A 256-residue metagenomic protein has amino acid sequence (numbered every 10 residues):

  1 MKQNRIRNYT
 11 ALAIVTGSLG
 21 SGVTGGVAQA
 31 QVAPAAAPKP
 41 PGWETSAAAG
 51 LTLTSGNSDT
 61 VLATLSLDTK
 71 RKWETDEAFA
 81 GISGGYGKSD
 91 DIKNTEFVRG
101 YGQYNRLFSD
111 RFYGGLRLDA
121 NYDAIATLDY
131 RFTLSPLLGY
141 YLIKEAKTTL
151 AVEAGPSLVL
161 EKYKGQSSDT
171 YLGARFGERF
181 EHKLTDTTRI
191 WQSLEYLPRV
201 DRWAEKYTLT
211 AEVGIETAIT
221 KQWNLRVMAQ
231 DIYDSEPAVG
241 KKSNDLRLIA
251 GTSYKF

Functional and structural regions predicted by a protein language model:
M1-G42: Cleavable N-terminal export/targeting peptides
P38-L53, D76-A80: Transmembrane beta-strand segments of Gram-negative outer membrane beta-barrel proteins
W43, D59-A63, N94-V98, Y130-L134 (+4 more regions): Residues that define the transmembrane beta-barrel architecture of outer-membrane proteins
W43, T75-A80, R111-G114, A146-L150 (+2 more regions): Repeated loop/turn-to-beta-strand initiation elements of outer-membrane beta-barrel proteins
A47-L51, L65-R71, G102-R106, P136-Y140 (+6 more regions): Residues on the lipid-exposed face of transmembrane beta-strands in outer-membrane beta-barrel proteins
L51-S55, W73, G84-K88, A120-A124 (+5 more regions): Transmembrane beta-strands of outer-membrane beta-barrel pores
K147-P198: Detector for outer-membrane/organellar transmembrane beta-barrel domains, recognizing the amphipathic beta-strand
D201-F256: Predominantly the C-terminal beta-signal and adjacent terminal strand-loop region of outer-membrane beta-barrel
